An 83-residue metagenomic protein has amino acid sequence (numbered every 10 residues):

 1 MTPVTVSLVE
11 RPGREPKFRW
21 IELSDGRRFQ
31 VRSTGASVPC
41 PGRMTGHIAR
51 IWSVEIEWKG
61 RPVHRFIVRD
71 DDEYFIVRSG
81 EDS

Functional and structural regions predicted by a protein language model:
M1-S83: Cysteine-centric segments in proteins
